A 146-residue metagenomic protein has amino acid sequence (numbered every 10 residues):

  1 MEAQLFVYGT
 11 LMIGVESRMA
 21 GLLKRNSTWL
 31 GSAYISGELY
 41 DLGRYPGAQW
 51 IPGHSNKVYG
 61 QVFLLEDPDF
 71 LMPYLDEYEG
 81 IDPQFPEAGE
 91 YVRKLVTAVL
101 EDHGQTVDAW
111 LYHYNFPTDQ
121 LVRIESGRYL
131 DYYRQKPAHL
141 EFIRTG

Functional and structural regions predicted by a protein language model:
M1-G146: Glycine-aromatic micro-motifs
